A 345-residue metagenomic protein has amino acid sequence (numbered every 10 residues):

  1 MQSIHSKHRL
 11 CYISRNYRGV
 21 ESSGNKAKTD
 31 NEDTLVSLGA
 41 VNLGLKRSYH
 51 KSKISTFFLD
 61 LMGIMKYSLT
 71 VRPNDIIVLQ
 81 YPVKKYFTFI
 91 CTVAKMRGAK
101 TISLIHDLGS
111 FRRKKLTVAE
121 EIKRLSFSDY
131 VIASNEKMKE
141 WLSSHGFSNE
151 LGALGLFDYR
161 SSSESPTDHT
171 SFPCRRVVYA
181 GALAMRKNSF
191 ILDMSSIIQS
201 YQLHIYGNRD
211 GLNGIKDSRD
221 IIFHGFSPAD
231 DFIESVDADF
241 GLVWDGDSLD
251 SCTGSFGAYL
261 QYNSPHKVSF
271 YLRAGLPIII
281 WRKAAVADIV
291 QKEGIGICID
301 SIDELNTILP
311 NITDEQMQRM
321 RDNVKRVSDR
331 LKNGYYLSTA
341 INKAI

Functional and structural regions predicted by a protein language model:
M1-F89, A94-G98, K283-V286: N-terminal pre-catalytic "stem/leader" segment of glycosyltransferase-like enzymes
M65-R72, V93-R97, R112-V131: Membrane-proximal helix-turn-helix segments that form the acceptor-binding/catalytic region of lipid-linked
R113-L116, S126-L151: A short, active-site helix/loop in glycosyltransferases that binds the activated sugar's phosphate group
K137, L156-F157: Carbohydrate-associated surface elements
R160-E234: Conserved catalytic-core segment of nucleotide-activated headgroup transferases in glycan assembly
D230-A274, I280-D288: Nucleotide-sugar-dependent
E293-I299: A short acidic/histidine/glycine-rich donor-binding loop in glycosyltransferase catalytic cores
D300-T307, T313-I345: A charged, aromatic-enriched C-terminal amphipathic alpha-helix characteristic of glycosyltransferases across folds
